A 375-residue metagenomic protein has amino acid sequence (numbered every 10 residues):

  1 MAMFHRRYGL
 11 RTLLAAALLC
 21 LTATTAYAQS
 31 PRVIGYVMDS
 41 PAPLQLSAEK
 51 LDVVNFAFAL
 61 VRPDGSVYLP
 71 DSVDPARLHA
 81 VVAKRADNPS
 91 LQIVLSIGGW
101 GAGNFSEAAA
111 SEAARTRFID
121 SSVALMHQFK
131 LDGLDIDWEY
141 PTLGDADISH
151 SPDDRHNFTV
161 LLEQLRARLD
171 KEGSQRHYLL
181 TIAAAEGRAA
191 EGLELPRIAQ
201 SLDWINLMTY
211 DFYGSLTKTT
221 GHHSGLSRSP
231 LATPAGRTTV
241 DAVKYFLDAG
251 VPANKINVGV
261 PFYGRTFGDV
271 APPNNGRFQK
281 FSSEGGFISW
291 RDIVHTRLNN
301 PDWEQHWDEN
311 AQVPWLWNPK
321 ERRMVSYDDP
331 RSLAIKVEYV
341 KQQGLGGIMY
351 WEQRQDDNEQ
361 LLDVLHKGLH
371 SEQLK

Functional and structural regions predicted by a protein language model:
A2-L14: Bacterial N-terminal signal peptides that target proteins for export
T12-A23: Bacterial N-terminal signal peptides
T24-A28: Sec/Tat signal peptide C-region and signal peptidase I cleavage site
Q29-M126, L143, D153, D363 (+1 more regions): Glycan-recognition patch characteristic of GH18 chitinases/ENGases and related GlcNAc/peptidoglycan-binding proteins
I34, P63-A76, D120, P141-H295: Substrate-binding surface in catalytic domains of secreted glycosidases
V54, L95, I136, L165 (+4 more regions): Conserved, mostly hydrophobic/aromatic
I288-G344: Hydrophobic, secondary-structure "cap" segments at the distal end of domains
D329-K375: Acidic/aromatic/glycine-rich contiguous surface patches that form carbohydrate-binding/processing clefts and analogous
